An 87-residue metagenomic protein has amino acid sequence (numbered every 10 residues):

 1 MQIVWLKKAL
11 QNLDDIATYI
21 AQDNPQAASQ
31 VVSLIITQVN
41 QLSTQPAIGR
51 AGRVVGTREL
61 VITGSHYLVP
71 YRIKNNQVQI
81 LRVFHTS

Functional and structural regions predicted by a protein language model:
M1, V78: Alpha/beta-hydrolase fold active-site loops
Q2-T57: Basic, Lys/Arg-enriched alpha-helical interface segments
K8, S65, H85: Residues that form or immediately flank small-molecule/cofactor binding pockets and catalytic motifs
I16, Q45, K74, V83-F84: Residue-level signal for well-ordered alpha-helical positions
A28-Q30, L68, H85-S87: Glycine-rich loops and low-complexity Gly/Arg-rich segments that provide flexible linkers or classic glycine-based
A47-Q77: Basic/aromatic recognition patch in beta-strand/loop cores that engages polyanionic ligands
V61-I62, Q79-S87: A beta-strand edge to alpha-helix "cap/lid" segment located at domain peripheries
